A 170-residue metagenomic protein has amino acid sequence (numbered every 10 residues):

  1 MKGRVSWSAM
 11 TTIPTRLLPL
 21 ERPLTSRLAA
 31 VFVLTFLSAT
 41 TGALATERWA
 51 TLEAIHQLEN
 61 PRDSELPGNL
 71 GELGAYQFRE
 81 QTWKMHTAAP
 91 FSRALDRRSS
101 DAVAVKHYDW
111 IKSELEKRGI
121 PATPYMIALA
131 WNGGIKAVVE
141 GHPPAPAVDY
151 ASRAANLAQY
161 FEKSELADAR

Functional and structural regions predicted by a protein language model:
M1-L24: N-terminal secretory signal peptides that target proteins for export/translocation
R27-A39: Bacterial N-terminal signal peptides
T40-A45: Sec/Tat signal peptide C-region and signal peptidase I cleavage site
E47-D63, A104-V105, I127-I135: Short, functionally critical alpha-helical segments immediately adjacent to catalytic or ligand/cofactor-binding
A54-Q81: N-terminal targeting signals for Sec/Tat export/insertion, comprising classic cleavable signal peptides
S64, V138-G141: Extracytoplasmic/secreted cell-surface and envelope-processing proteins
E80, K84-V139, A155-N156: Alpha-helical segment that forms one wall of the substrate-binding/catalytic cleft in peptidoglycan-active domains
P143-R170: Long, amphipathic alpha-helical surface segments
